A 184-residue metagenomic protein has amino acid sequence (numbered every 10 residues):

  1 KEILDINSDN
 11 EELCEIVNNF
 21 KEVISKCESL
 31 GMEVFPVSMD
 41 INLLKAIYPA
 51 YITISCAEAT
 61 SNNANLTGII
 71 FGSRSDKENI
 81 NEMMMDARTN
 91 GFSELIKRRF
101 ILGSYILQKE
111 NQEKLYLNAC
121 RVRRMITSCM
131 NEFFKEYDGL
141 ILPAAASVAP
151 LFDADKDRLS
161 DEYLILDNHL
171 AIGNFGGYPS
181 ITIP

Functional and structural regions predicted by a protein language model:
K1-D9: Short beta-strand segments enriched in small/hydrophobic residues
S8-N18: Glycine- and acidic-residue-enriched helix-capping/strand-helix junction motifs
I16-V37, A46, S55-S61, N65 (+1 more regions): Glycine-rich, small-residue loops and helix-cap segments that act as flexible hinges at active-site edges
D40: Conserved phosphate-binding/catalytic loops in two-lobed NTP-binding clefts
L44-A50: N-terminal beta-loop-helix "entrance" segment that forms/cooperates in small-molecule cofactor or anionic ligand
